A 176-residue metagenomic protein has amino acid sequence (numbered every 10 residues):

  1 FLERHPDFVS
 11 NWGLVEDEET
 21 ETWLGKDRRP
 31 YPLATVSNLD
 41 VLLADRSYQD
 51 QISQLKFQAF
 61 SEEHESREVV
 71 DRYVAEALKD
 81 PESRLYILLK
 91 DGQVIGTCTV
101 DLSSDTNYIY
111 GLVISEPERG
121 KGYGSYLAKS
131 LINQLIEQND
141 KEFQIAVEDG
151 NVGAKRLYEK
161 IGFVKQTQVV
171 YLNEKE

Functional and structural regions predicted by a protein language model:
F1-D7, I145-K155, Y171-E176: Conserved beta-strand-loop-alpha-helix junction that forms the acyl-donor binding cleft
F1-L39, L172-N173: Acyl-donor-binding surface of acyltransferase catalytic domains
F8-V9, Y158, F163: Conserved active-site tyrosine of GNAT-family acetyltransferases
D17-E18, G96, T167: A structural microfeature
L33-E68: Short amphipathic alpha-helix that is part of the acyltransferase structural core
S66-V113: A conserved beta-strand-loop-helix scaffold within acyl/acetyltransferase catalytic domains
D105, K141, V164: Short acidic/polar active-site loop segments enriched in Thr and Asp
I114, G120-E137, R156-K160: Conserved acetyl-CoA-binding loop-helix of GNAT-fold acetyltransferases
